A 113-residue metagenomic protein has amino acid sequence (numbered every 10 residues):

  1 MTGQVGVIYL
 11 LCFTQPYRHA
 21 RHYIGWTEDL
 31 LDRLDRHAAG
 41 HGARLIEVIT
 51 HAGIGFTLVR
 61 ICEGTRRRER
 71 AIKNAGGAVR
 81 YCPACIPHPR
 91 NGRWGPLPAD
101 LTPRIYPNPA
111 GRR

Functional and structural regions predicted by a protein language model:
M1-G42, I49-R80, H88-R113: GIY-YIG nuclease catalytic motif and its immediate N-terminal context
